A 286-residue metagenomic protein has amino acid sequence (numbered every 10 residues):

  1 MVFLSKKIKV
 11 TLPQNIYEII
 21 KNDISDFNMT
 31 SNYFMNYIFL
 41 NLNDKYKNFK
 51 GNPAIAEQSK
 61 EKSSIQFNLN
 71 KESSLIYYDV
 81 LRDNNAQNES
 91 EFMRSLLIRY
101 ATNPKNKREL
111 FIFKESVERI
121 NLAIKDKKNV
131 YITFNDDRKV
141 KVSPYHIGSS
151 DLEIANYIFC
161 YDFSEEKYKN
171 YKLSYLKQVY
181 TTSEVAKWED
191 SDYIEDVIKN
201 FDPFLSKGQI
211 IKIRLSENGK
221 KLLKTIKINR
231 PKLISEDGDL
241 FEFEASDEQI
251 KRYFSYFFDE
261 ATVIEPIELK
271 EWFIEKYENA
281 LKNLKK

Functional and structural regions predicted by a protein language model:
M1-N15, I24, K47-S73: Short Lys/Arg-rich basic patches
S5-K7, S64, E153-A155, E236-E242: A generic structural signal for beta-strand entry/edge sites
K9-I19, E61, K114-K125: DNA replication sliding-clamp ring fold and its partner-interaction surfaces
K9-T11, Q66-N68, K141, R214 (+1 more regions): Generic structural detector for well-ordered beta-strands
P13-Y33, K71-E91, S95: Surface-exposed, Lys/Arg-rich phosphate-binding patches that contact polyanionic backbones
D26-N52, Q87-L110: Short, basic amphipathic alpha-helical segments that act as recognition/interaction helices in nucleic-acid-binding
T102-P203, G208-I211: Core beta-strand-centered patch of the WYL/Sm-like small regulatory domain
D202-K286: Polybasic (Lys/Arg-rich)
